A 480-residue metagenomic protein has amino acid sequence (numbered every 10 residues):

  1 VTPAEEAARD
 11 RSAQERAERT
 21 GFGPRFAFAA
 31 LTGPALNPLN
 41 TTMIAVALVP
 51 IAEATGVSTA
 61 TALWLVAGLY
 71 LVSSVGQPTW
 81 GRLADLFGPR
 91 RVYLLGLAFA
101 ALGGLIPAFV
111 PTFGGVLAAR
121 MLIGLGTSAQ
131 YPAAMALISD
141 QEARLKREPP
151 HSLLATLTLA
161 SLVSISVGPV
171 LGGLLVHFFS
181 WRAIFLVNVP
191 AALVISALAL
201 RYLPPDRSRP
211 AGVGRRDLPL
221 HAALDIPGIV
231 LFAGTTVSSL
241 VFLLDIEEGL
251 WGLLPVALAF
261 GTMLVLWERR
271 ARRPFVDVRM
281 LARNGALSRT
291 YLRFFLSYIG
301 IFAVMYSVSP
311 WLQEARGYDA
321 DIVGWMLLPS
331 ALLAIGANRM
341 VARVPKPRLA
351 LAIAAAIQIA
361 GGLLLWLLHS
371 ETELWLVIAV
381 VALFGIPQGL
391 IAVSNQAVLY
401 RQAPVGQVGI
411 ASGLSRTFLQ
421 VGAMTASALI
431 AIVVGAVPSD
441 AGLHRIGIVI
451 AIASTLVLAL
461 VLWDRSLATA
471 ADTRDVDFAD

Functional and structural regions predicted by a protein language model:
V1-F22, S208-L218, W463-D480: Intrinsic disorder in cytosolic terminal tails and internal cytosolic loops of multi-pass membrane transporters
T2-R201, P205-R207, I432: Transmembrane-helix bundle of Major Facilitator Superfamily
R19-L48, T55-G68, P78-G81, G88-Y93 (+3 more regions): 12-transmembrane solute porter fold
T61, G114-L122, S180-R182, L186-V187 (+3 more regions): Interfacial loop-to-helix junctions that mark the boundaries of transmembrane helices in multi-pass membrane
G96, G103, A119, G126 (+11 more regions): Small-residue hotspots
P107, L175, V237-E247, L364-H369 (+1 more regions): Hydrophobic alpha-helical transmembrane segments
E142-P150, R209-D217, P438-G442: Short helix-coil transition/hinge motifs at the ends and kinks of transmembrane helices, capturing the brief
A155-T158, V163, H177-R293, M326: Hydrophobic transmembrane-helix bundles of small-molecule transporters
